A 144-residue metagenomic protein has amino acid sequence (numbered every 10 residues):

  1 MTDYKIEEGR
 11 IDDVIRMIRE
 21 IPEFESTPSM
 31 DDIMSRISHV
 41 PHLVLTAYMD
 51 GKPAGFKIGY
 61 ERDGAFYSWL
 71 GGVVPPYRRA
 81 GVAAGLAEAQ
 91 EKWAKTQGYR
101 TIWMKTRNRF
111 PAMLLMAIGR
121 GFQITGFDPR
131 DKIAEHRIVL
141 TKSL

Functional and structural regions predicted by a protein language model:
M1-D12, K142-L144: Conserved N-terminal entry element of GNAT/NAT acetyltransferase domains
E8-W69, V74, R130: Acetyl-CoA-dependent GNAT
M17-E20, W93, M116, R120: Alpha-helical interaction/dimerization surfaces of two-component signaling modules
K57, S68, A87-Q90, M104 (+2 more regions): Polar/charged side chains located within well-ordered beta-strands of beta-rich proteins
V73, R79-K92, G119: Conserved acetyl-CoA-binding loop-helix of GNAT-fold acetyltransferases
A94-T106: Conserved GNAT acetyl-CoA-binding A-motif
W103-R107, I118-V139: Conserved catalytic-core motifs of GNAT/GCN5-like acyltransferases
M113: Acidic, divalent-metal-coordinating active-site segment for phosphoryl/phosphodiester hydrolysis, typified by short
